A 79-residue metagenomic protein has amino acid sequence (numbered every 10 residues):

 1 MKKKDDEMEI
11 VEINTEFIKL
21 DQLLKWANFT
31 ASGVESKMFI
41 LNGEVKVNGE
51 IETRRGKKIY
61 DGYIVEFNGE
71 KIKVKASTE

Functional and structural regions predicted by a protein language model:
M1-K2, F17, L23, E35 (+1 more regions): Generic N-terminal leader/processing signal
M1-K3, T78-E79: Short acidic DE-rich linear segments
K4-I18: A detector for short, charged/polar N-terminal pre-domain segments
K19-D61: A basic, amphipathic helix-loop patch mediating RNA/tRNA/ribosome contacts
R54-E79: C-terminal structural segments of small proteins and small subunits
